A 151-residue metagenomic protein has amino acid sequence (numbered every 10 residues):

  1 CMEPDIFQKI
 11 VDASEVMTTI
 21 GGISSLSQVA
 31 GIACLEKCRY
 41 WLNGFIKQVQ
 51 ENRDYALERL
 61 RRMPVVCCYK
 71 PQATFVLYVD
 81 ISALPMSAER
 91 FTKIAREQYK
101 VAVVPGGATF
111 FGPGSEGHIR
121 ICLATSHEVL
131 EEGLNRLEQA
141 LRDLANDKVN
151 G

Functional and structural regions predicted by a protein language model:
C1, Y78-D80, C122-A124: Short hydrophobic/aromatic beta-strand micro-patches that form the beta-sheet surface supporting nucleotide- or nucleic
C1-Q50, L57-R59, L141: Conserved core segment of the aminotransferase class I/II
D5, A108-T109: Flexible glycine-rich beta->alpha loop in the catalytic core of nucleotide-sugar glycosyltransferases
G21, P64-C68, A102-A108: A short linear hydrophobic-aromatic micro-motif
I32, Q48-L57, C68-I81, F91 (+1 more regions): Conserved glycine-rich beta-strand-loop-beta hairpin in the small C-terminal domain of fold type I
Y40, L60-Y69, A145-V149: Surface-exposed helix-capping loop/turn segments at secondary-structure junctions
I94-V103, T109-G151: PLP-dependent enzyme catalytic core of the Aspartate aminotransferase-like
